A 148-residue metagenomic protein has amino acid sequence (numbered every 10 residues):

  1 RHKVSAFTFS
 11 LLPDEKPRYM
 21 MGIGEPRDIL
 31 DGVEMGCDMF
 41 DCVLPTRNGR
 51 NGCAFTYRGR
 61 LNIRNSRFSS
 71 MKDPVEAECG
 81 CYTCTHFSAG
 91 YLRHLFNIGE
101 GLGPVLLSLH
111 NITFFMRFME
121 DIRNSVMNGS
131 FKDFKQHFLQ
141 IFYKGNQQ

Functional and structural regions predicted by a protein language model:
R1-V75: Glycine-rich phosphate/ribose-binding loops and adjacent secondary-structure elements that form binding surfaces
E76-Q148: C-terminal extensions of enzymes
